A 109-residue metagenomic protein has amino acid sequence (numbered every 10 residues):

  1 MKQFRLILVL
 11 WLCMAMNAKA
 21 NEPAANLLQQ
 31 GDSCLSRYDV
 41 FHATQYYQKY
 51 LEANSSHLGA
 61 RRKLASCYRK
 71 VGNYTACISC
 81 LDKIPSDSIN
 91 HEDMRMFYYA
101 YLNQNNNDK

Functional and structural regions predicted by a protein language model:
P23-K49: Alpha-helical segment of the N-proximal tetratricopeptide repeat
S36-R37, K70-V71, N103-Q104: Register position in tetratricopeptide repeats
K49-Y50, K83-I84: Canonical positions in the second alpha-helix
H57, N90-H91: Residue-level recognition of tetratricopeptide repeat
A60, D93-M94: TPR alpha-solenoid repeat register
K63, M96-F97: Canonical tetratricopeptide repeat
